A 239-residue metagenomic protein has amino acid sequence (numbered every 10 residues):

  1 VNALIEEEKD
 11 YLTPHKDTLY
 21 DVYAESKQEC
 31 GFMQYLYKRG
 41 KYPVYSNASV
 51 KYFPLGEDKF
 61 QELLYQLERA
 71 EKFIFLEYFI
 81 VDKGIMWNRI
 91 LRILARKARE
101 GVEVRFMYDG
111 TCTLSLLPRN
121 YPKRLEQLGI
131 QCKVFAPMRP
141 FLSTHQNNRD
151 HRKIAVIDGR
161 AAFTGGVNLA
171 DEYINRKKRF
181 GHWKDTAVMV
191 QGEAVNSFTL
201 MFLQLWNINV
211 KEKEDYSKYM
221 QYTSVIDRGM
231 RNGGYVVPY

Functional and structural regions predicted by a protein language model:
V1-Y239: N-terminal localization/anchoring segments of enzymes in phospholipid and broader phosphate metabolism
